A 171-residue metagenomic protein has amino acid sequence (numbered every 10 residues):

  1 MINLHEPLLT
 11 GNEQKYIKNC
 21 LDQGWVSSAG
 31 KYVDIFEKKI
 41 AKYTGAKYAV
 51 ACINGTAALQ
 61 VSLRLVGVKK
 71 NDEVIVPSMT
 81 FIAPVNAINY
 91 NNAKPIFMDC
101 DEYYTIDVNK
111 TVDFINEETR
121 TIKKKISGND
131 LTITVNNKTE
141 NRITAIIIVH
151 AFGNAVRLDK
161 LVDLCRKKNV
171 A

Functional and structural regions predicted by a protein language model:
M1-V26: N-terminal "arm"/small-domain region of PLP-dependent enzymes with the aminotransferase-like
K15-D22, D34-G45, N109-N116, D159-N169: Replace "anionic and nucleotidyl ligands
A29-E73, A87-N91, F97, T121-N137: Phosphate-binding glycine-rich loop
S78, F97-D101: Short beta->alpha connector loops at strand-helix junctions that form conserved, small/polar/Pro-enriched
T80-V85: Conserved coil-to-alpha-helix start sites within the AMP-binding
Y104-A171: Active-site phosphate-binding strand-loop segment of PLP-dependent enzymes
